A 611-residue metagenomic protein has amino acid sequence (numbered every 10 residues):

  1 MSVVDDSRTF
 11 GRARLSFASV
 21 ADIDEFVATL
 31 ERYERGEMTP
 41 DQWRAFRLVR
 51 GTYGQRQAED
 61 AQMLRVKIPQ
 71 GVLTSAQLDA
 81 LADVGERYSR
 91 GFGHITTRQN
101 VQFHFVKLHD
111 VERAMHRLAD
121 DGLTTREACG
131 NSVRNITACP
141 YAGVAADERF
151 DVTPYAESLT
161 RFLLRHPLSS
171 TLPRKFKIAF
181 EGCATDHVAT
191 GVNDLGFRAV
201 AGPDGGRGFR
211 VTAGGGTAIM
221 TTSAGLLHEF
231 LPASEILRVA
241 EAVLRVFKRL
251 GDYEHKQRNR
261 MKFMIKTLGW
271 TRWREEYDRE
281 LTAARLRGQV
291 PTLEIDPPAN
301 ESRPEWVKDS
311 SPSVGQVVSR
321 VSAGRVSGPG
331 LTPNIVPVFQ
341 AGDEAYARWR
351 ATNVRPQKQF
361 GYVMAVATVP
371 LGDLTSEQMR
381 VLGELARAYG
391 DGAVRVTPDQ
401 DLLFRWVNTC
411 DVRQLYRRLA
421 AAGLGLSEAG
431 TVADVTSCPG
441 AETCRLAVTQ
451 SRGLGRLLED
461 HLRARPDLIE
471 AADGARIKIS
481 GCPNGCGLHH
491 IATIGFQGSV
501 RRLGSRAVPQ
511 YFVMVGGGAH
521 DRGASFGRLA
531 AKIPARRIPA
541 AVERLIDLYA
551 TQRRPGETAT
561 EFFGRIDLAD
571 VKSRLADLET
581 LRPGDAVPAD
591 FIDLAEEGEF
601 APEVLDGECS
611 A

Functional and structural regions predicted by a protein language model:
M1-A611: Peripheral terminal and linker regions in Fe-S/redox and tRNA-modifying enzymes
